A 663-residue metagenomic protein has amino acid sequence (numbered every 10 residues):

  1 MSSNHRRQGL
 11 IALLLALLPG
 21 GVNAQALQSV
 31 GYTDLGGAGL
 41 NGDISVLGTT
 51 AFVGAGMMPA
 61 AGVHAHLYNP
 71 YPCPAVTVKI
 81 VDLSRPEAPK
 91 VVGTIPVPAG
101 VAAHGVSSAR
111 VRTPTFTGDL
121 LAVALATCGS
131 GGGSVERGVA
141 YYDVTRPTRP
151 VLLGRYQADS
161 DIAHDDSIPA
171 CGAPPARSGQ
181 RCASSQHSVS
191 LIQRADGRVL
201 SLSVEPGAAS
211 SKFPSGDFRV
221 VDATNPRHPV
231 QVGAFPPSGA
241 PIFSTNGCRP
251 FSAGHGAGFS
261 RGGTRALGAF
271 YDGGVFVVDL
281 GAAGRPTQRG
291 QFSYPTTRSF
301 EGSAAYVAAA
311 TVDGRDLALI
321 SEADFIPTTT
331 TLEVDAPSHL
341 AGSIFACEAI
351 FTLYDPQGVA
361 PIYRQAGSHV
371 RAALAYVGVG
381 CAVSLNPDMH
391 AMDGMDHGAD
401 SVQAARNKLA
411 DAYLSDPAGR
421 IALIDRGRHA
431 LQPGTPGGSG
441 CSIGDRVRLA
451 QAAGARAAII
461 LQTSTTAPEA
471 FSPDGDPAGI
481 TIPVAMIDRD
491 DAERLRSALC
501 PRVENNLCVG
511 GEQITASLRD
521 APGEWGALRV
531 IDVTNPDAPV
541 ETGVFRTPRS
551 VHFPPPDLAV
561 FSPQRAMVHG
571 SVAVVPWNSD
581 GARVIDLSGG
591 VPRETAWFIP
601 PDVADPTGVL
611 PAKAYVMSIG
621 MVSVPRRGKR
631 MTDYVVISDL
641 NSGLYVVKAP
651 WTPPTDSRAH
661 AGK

Functional and structural regions predicted by a protein language model:
M1-I11: Bacterial N-terminal signal peptides that target proteins for export
S3-H5, A24, V30, I344 (+2 more regions): Compositionally biased regions
N4, L15-A16, N506: N-terminal start and proteolytic maturation junction detector
G9-G20: Bacterial N-terminal signal peptides
G21-A24, L317, A372, G419-I421 (+2 more regions): A residue-level signal for beta-strand positions that form part of recognition/binding surfaces within mature
V22-P337, T515-K663: Feature marking well-ordered beta-strand scaffolds used for ligand recognition
T329-G523, A527-V530: Structured lumen-facing ectodomains of secretory-pathway proteins
